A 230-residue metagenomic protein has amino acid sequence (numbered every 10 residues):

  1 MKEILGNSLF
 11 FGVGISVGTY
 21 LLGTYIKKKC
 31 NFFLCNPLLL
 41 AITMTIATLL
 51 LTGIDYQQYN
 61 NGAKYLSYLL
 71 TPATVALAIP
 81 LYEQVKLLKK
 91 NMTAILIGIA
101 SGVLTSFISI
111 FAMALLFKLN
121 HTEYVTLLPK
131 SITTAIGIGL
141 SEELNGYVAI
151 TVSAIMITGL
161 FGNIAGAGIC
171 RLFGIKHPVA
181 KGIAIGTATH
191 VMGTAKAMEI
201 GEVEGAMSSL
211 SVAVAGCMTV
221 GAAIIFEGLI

Functional and structural regions predicted by a protein language model:
K2-S16, Y20-L81, L87-A94, G98 (+1 more regions): Helical membrane-embedded segments and adjacent short helical loop/helix-boundary regions of multi-pass membrane
F11-S16, V85-I110, V152-F161, S211-A215: Entry/N-cap segments of selected transmembrane alpha helices and their immediately preceding amphipathic helices
C30-L34, D55-Y56, N60, K86-K89 (+5 more regions): Membrane-interfacial segments
L39-L51, T71-V75, I97-I110, L128-I138 (+2 more regions): Small-residue-rich segments of transmembrane alpha-helices in multi-pass membrane proteins, especially helix faces
P80-M92, L115-L116, G139-A154, L172 (+1 more regions): Helix-loop-helix hairpins and the membrane-proximal interhelical loops of multi-pass alpha-helical transport proteins
I97-A135, T158-F173: Transmembrane alpha-helices that form the ion-translocation and gating core of multi-pass ion transport proteins
E123-I150, M156-I157, F161, L172 (+1 more regions): Alpha-helical membrane segments and immediately flanking helix-loop junctions that form or couple to the substrate/ion
G221-I230: Juxtamembrane boundary at the C-terminal end of a transmembrane helix
